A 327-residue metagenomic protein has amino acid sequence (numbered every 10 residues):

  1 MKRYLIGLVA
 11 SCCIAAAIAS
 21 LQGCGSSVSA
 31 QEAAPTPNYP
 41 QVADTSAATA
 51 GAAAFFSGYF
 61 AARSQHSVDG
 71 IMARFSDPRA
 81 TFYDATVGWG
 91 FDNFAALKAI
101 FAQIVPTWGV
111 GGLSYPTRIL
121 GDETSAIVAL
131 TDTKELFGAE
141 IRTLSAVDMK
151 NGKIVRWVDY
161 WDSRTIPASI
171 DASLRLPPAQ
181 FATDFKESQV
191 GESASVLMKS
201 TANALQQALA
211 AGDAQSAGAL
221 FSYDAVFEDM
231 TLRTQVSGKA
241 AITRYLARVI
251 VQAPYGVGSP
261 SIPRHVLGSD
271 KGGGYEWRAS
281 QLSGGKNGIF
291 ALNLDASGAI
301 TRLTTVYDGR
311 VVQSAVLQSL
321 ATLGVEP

Functional and structural regions predicted by a protein language model:
M1-S11: Bacterial N-terminal signal peptides that target proteins for export
V28-A73, R164-Q215, A219, Y223 (+2 more regions): Short, low-complexity N-terminal intrinsically disordered segments enriched in polar/charged residues
V68-T124, A214-K271: A solvent-exposed, acidic/Ser-Thr-rich amphipathic alpha-helical stretch
V110-G112, G138-I141, V257-S259, G284-K286: Short solvent-exposed loop/turn micro-motifs enriched in small/polar/acidic residues
V128-L136, G274-L282: Short beta-strand segments that buttress and anchor functional surface loops
R142-Q189, N287-V325: Short beta-strand edge/turn micro-motifs at domain boundaries
